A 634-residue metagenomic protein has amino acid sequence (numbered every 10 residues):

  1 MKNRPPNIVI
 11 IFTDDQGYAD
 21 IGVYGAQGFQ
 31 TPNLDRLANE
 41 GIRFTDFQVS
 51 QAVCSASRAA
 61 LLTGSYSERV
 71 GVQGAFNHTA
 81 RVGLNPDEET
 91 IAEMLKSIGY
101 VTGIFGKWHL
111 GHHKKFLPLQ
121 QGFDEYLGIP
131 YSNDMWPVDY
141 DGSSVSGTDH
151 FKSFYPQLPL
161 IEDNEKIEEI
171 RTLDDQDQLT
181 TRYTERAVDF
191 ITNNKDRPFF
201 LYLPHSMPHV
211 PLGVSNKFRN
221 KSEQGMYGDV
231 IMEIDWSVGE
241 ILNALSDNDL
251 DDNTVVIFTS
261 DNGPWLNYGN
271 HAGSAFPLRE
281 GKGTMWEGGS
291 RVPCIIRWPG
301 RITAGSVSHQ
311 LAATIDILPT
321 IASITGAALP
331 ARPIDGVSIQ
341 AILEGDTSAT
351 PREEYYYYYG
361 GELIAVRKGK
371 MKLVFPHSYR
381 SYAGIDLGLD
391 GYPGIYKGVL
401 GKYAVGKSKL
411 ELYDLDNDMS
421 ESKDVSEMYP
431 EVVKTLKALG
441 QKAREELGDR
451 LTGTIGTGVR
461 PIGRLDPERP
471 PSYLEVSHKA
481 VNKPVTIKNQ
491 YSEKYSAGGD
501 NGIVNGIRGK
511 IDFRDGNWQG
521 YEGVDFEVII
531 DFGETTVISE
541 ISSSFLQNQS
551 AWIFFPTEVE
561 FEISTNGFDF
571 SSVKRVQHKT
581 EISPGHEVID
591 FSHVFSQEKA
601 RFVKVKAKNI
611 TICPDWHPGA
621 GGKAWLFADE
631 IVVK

Functional and structural regions predicted by a protein language model:
M1-E411, N417-A438, K442-E445, D449-G456 (+1 more regions): Formylglycine-dependent sulfatase
M135, H209-P211, I302-A304, S381 (+5 more regions): Residue-level signal for secondary-structure boundary sites
L158, E362-I364, E411, K483 (+3 more regions): Residue-level detector of beta-strand structural context in well-folded domains
K434, K479, N489-E493, T580-I589: Short, surface-exposed linear segments at secondary-structure transitions and domain or protein termini
E475-R508: Predominantly extracellular/luminal regions of secreted and cell-surface proteins, especially disulfide-bonded
R508-K574, E587-K634: Aromatic, loop-rich ligand-recognition surfaces of beta-strand-rich domains
S572-I582: Solvent-exposed serine/threonine-rich low-complexity stretches and specific carbohydrate-binding patches
